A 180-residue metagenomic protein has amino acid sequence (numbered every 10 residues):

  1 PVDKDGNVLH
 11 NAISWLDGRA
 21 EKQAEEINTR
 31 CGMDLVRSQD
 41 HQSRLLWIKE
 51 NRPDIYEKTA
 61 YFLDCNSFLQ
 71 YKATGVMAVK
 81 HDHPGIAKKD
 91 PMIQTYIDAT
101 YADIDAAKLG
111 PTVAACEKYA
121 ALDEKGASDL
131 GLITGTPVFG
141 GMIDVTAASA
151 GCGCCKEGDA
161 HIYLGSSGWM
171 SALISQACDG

Functional and structural regions predicted by a protein language model:
P1-K4, A73-M77, P84, L122-K125 (+2 more regions): Short acidic, glycine/serine/threonine-rich loops at helix termini
P1-L45: Active-site phosphate-binding/coordination module
K4, P53-I55, T59-Y61, C152-C154 (+1 more regions): A general structural signal for short secondary-structure junctions and capping/turn motifs
W15-G18, S67-F68, K118, S167 (+1 more regions): Short glycine-enriched loops at secondary-structure junctions
A20-K22, Q39-R44, P84-A87, I143-A147 (+2 more regions): Conserved A3 ("GATE") glycine/threonine-rich loop of ANL adenylate-forming enzymes
E25, Q70-Y71, S171: Generic alpha-helical structural context detector
M33-I143: Gly/Ser/Thr-rich active-site cleft segment
T136, G141-G180: Catalytic phosphate/nucleotide-handling subdomain of diverse soluble enzymes
